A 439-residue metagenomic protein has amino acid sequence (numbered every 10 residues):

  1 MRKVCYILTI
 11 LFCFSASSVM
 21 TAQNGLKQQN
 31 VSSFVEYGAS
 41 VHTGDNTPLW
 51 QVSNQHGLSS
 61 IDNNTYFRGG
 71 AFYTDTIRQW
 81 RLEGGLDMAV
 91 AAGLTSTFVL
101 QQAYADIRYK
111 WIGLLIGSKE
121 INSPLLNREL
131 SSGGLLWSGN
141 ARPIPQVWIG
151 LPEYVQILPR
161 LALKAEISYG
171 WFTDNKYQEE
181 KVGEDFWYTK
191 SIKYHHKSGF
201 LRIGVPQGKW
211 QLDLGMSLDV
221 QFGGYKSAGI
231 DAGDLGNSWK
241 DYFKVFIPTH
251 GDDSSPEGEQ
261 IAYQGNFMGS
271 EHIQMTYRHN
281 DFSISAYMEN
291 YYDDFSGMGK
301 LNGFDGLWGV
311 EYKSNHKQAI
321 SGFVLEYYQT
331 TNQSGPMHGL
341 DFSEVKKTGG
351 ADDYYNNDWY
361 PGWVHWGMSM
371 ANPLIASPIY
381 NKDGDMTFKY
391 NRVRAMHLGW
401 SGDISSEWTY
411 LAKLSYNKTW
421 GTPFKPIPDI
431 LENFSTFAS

Functional and structural regions predicted by a protein language model:
Q23-F67, D75-L86, A165-I167: Transmembrane beta-strand segments of Gram-negative outer membrane beta-barrel proteins
Q23-S32, F72-E83, T95, R108-I112 (+5 more regions): Short loop/turn motifs that connect adjacent beta-strands in outer-membrane beta-barrel proteins
S33-Y37, G84-L86, I116, A165-I167 (+5 more regions): Membrane-embedded beta-strand positions of outer-membrane beta-barrel proteins
Y37-D45, D75, M88-A92, Y109-W111 (+8 more regions): Transmembrane beta-strands of outer-membrane beta-barrel pores
S59-F67, T97-Q101, N140-G150, Y188-K197 (+5 more regions): Residues that define the transmembrane beta-barrel architecture of outer-membrane proteins
F67-D75, A103-Y109, I116, V147-E153 (+6 more regions): Residues on the lipid-exposed face of transmembrane beta-strands in outer-membrane beta-barrel proteins
N122-A228: Internal, well-ordered domain-core segments that constitute the primary functional module of diverse proteins
G258-S439: Outer-membrane beta-barrel pore domains
